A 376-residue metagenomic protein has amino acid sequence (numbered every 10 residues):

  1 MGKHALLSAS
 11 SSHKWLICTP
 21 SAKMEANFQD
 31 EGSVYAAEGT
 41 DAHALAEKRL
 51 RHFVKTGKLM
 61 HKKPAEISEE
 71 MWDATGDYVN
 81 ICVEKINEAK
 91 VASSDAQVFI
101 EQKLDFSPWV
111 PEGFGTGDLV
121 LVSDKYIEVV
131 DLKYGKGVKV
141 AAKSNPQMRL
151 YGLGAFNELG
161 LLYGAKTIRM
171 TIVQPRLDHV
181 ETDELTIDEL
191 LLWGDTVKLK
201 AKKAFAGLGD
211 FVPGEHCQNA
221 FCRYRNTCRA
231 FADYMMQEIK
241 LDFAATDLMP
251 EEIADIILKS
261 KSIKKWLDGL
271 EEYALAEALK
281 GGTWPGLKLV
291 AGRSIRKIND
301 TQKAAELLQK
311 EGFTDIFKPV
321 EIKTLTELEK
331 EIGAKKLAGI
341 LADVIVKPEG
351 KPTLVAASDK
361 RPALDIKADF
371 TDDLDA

Functional and structural regions predicted by a protein language model:
M1-I127, T167-R169, E181, S260: Metal-dependent nuclease catalytic cores that hydrolyze phosphodiester bonds in DNA/RNA, characterized by
E25-N27, K58-K63, A96-E101, V212-C217 (+3 more regions): Short coil/turn segments at secondary-structure boundaries
N27-Y35, V54, K136-A142, E158-L161 (+1 more regions): Short, polar/flexible loop-turn hinges at active-site or ligand-entry regions and domain interfaces
A37, S94-K203: Mg2+/Mn2+-dependent nuclease catalytic core
L50, V54, Y134-G137, G152-G160 (+7 more regions): Hydrophobic/aromatic-lined pockets within catalytic cores
T75, V79-C82, I256-A274: Short amphipathic alpha-helical coiled-coil/interface segments
R169, D195-S262, P362-A376: Short, charged, low-complexity amphipathic alpha-helix
K265-A376: Extended, charge-rich alpha-helical segments
